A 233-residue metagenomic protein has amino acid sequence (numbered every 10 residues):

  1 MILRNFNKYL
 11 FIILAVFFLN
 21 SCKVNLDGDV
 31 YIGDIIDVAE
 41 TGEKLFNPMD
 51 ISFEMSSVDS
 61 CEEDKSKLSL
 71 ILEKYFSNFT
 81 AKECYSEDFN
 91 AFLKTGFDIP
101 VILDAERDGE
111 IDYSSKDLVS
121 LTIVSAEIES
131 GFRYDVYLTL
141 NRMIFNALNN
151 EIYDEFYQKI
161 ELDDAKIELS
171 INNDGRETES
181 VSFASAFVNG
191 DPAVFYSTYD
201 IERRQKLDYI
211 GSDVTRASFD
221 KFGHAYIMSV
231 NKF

Functional and structural regions predicted by a protein language model:
I2-L10: Bacterial N-terminal signal peptides that target proteins for export
F18-S21: C-terminal motif of bacterial Sec signal peptides marking the signal peptidase cleavage site
K23-N25: Bacterial signal peptide processing site
G28-V30, L169: Buried hydrophobic packing residues in well-ordered domains
V30-I51: Post-signal peptide N-terminal segment of mature Sec-exported envelope proteins
K44-I71, F132-T139: Post-signal-peptide N-terminal segment of Sec-exported extracytoplasmic proteins
I71-F233: Mature, soluble, non-transmembrane domains
